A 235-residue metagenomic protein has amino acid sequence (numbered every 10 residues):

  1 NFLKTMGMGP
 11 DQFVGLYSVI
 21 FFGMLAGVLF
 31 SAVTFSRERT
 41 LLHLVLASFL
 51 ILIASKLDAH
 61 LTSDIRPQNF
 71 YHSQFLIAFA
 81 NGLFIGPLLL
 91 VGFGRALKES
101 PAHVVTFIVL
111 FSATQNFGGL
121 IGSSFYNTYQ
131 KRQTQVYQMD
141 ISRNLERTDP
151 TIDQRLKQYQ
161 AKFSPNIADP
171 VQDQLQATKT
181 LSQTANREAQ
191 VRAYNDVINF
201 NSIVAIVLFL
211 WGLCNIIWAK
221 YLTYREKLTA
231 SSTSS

Functional and structural regions predicted by a protein language model:
N1-G7, R95-A96: Membrane-interface helix caps of multi-pass secondary transporters
K4-G23: Loop-to-transmembrane helix entry
G9-Q12, I65-N69, H103-V104, R187-A193: Membrane-interfacial loop-to-transmembrane-helix junctions in polytopic alpha-helical membrane proteins
V14, H43-V45, I198-N201: Hydrophobic/aromatic positions within or immediately flanking transmembrane alpha-helices of multi-pass small-molecule
V14-V19, S73-I77, V191-Y194, W211: Alpha-helical transmembrane segments of MFS and MFS-like solute carriers/permeases
I20-N144: C-terminal module of multi-pass small-molecule transporters
F30, L57-L61, L208-W218: Residue-level signal for alpha-helical transmembrane segments in multi-pass membrane proteins
F111-I217, T223-S235: Hydrophobic transmembrane architecture of multi-pass small-molecule transporters
